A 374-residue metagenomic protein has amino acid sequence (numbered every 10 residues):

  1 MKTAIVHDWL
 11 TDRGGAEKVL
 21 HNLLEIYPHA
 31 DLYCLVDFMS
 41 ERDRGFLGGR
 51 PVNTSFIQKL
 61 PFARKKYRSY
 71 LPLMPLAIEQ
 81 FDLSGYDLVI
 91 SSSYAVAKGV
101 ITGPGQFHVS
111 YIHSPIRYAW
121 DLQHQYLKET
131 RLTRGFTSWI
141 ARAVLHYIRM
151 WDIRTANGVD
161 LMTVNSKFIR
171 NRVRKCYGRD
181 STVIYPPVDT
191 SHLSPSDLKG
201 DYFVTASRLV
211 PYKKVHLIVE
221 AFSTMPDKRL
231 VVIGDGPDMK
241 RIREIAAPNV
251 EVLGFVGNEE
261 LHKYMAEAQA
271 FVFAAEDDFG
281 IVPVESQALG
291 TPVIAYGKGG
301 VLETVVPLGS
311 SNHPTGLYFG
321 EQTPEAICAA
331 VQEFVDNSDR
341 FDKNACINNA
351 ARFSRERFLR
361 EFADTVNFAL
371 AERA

Functional and structural regions predicted by a protein language model:
I26-K98: Active-site donor-binding segments of glycosyltransferases and PAPS-dependent sulfotransferases
E129-M162, R170: Membrane-proximal helix-turn-helix segments that form the acceptor-binding/catalytic region of lipid-linked
S194-K213, I218-V231: Conserved donor-binding/catalytic core segment of Leloir-type glycosyltransferases
K240, L302-E333: Change "using UDP/GDP/dTDP sugars" to "using nucleotide sugars
K240-H262: Nucleotide-activated donor-binding/catalytic signature segment of Leloir-type glycosyltransferases, i.e., the conserved
A266-D278, T291: Acidic donor-binding loop of glycosyltransferase active sites
P292-G297, L302-V305: Short hydrophobic beta-strand element within catalytic cores of glycosyltransferases and related nucleotide-activated
Q322, D339-N367: A charged, aromatic-enriched C-terminal amphipathic alpha-helix characteristic of glycosyltransferases across folds
